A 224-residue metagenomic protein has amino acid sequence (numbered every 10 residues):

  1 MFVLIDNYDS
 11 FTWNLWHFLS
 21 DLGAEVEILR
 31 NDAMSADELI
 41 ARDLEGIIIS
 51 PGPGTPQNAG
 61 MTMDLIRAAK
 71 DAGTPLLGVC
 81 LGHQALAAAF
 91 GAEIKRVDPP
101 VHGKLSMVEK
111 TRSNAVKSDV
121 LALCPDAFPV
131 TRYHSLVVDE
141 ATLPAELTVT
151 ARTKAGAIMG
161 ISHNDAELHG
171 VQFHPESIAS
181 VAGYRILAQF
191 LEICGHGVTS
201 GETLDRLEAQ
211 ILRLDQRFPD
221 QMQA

Functional and structural regions predicted by a protein language model:
M1-V3: Extreme N-terminal starter segment of soluble prokaryotic enzymes
H17-E25: Two-component/phosphorelay signaling modules centered on CheY-like receiver
S20, R42-S118, A122, A127-P129 (+1 more regions): Cysteine-nucleophile active-site neighborhood
E25-A33: A short beta-strand-loop structural module common to alpha/beta enzyme folds
M34-D43: Short amphipathic alpha-helix with an adjacent loop that forms part of the alpha/beta core around
A115-A166: Catalytic beta-strand/loop cores that center a nucleophilic Ser/Cys/Thr and support acyl-enzyme chemistry
R152-G197: A glycine-centered loop/beta-turn motif at secondary-structure junctions
I178-A224: Acyltransferase
